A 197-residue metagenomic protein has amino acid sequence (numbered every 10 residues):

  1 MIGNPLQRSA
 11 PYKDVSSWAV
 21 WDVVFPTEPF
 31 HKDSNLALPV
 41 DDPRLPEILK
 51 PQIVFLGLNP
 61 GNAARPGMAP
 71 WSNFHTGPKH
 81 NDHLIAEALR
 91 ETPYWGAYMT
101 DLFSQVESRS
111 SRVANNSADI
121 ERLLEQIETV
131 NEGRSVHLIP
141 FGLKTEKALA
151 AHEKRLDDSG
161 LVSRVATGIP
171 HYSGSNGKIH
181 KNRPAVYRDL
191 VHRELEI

Functional and structural regions predicted by a protein language model:
M1-H137, T145-K147: A polyanion-binding, active-site-adjacent surface
V130-G133, R193, I197: Surface-exposed polar/charged interaction patches
A148-S159: Short, aromatic/basic amphipathic alpha-helical patches
D157-E196: Short, flexible loop segments at boundaries between secondary-structure elements
